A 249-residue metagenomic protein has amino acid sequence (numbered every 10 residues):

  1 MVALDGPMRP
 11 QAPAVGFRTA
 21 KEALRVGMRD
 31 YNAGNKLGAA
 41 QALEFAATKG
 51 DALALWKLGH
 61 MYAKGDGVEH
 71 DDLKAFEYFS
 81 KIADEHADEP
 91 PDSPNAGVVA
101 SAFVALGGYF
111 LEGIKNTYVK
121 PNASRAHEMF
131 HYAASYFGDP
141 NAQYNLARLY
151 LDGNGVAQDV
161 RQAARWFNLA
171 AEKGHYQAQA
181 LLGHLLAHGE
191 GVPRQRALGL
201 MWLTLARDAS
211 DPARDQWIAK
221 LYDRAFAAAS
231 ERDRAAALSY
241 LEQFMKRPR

Functional and structural regions predicted by a protein language model:
M1-L37, Q41, L55: N-terminal leader/linker segments that initiate helical-solenoid repeat arrays
A12-P13, A47, I82-A100, Y132-F137 (+1 more regions): Flexible helix-coil transition and linker loops at the boundaries of alpha-helical arrays
A23-D30, K57-K64, F103-K115, Q143-D152 (+2 more regions): Hydrophobic face of amphipathic alpha-helices that form TPR/SEL1-like repeat modules and related alpha-solenoid
N32-A33, L37, T48, D66-H70 (+10 more regions): Short coil/turn and helix-start
L73-E85, P193-A213, S239-M245: TPR/TPR-like (Sel1-like) alpha-helical repeat modules
A213-R249: Terminal, low-structured helical/coil segments at or just beyond the last alpha-helical repeat
